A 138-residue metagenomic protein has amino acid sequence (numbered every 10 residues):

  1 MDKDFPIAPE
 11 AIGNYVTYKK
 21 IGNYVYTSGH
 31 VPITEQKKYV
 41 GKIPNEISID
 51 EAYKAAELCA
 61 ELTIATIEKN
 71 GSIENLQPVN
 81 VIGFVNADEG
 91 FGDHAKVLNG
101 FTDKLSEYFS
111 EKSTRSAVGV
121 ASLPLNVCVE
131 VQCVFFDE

Functional and structural regions predicted by a protein language model:
M1-E61, A65-I82, E89-E138: N-terminal presequence-like segments and the immediate start of the first folded domain
